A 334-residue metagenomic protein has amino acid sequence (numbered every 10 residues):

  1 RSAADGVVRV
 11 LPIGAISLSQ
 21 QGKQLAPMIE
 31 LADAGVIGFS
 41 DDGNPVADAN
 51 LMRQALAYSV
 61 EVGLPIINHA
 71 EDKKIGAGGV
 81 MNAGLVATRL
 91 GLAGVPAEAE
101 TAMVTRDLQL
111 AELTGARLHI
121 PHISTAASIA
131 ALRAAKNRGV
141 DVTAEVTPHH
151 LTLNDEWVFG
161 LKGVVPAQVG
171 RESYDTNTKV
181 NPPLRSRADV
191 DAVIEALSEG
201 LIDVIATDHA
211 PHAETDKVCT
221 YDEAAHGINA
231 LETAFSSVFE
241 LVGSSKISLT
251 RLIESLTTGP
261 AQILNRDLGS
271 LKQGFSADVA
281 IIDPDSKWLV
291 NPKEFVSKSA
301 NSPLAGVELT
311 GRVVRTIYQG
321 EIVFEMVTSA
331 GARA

Functional and structural regions predicted by a protein language model:
R1-R9, A57-N68, T233-S237: Alpha-helix-loop-beta-strand connector modules within alpha/beta enzyme cores
S2-V8, L113, A135-D141, S244-K246: Short helix-capping segments at alpha-helix termini
A3-K23: Metal-cofactor-binding active-site regions of metalloenzymes
V8, A34, G200, F275 (+1 more regions): Structured loop/turn residues at beta-strand edges in well-structured enzyme cores
I13-I16, D41-G43, H69-E71, I123 (+7 more regions): Fold-independent oxyanion-binding glycine-rich loops and adjacent beta-strand/coil segments at enzyme active sites
K23-I205: Histidine/acidic residue-rich metal-binding segments in metalloenzymes
R89-R117, S173-T178, E195-I205, A210-S286: His/Asp/Glu-enriched, well-ordered alpha-helical/loop segment that forms or immediately abuts the divalent-metal
T220-E223, S276-R333: C-terminal cap of metal-dependent C-N hydrolases
